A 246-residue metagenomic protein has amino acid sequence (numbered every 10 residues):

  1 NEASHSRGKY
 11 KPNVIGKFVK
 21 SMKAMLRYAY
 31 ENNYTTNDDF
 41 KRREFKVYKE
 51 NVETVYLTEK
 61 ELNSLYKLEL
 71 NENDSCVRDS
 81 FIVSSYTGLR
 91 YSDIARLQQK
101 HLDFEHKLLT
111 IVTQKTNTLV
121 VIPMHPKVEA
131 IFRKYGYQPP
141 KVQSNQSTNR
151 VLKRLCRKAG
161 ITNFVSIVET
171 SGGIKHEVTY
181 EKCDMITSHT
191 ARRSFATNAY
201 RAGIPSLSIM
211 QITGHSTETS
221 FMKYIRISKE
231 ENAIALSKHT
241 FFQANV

Functional and structural regions predicted by a protein language model:
N1-E53, K67-L68: N-terminal core-binding DNA-recognition domain of tyrosine recombinases/integrases
R27-N37, S84-H106: Short, charged phosphate-coordinating catalytic segments
K49-C76, Y86-L89: Long, amphipathic, Lys/Arg-enriched alpha-helical "connector/arm" segment
Y56, T113-N117, T213-K238: Catalytic-site neighborhood detector that most strongly recognizes the C-terminal catalytic loop/helix of tyrosine
T87, R96-F132: Conserved tyrosine-mediated DNA breakage-rejoining catalytic core shared by Y-recombinases
H101-L108, M185, R201-Y224: Short, polar N-cap/turn motifs at the start of nucleic acid-interacting alpha helices
Y137-V142, K153-Q211: Short, basic (Lys/Arg/His-rich) helix/loop patches that form interaction surfaces in the mid-to-C-terminal regions
I161-N163, K238-V246: C-terminal secondary-structure termini that scaffold catalytic or DNA-interacting sites
